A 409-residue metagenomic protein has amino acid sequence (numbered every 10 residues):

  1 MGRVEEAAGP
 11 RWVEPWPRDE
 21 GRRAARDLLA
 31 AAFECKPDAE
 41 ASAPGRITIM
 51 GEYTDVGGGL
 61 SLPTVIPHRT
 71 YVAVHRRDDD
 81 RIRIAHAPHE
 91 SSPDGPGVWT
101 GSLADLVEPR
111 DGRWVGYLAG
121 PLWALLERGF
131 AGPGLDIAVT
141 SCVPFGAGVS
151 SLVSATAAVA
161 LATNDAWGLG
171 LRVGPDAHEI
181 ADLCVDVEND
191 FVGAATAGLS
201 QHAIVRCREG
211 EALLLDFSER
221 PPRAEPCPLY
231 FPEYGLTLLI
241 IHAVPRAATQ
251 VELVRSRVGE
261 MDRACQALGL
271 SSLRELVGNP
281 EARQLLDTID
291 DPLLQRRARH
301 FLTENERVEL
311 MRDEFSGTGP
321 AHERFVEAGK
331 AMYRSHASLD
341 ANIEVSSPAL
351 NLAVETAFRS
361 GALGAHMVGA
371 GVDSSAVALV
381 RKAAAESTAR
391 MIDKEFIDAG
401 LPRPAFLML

Functional and structural regions predicted by a protein language model:
M1-R46, M50, Y71-D111, A124 (+2 more regions): C-terminal nucleotide
G58-V65, R257-V258: Short Gly/aromatic-enriched secondary-structure transition segments
V65-P67, V149-L169, V380: DPxDG-like acidic metal-binding loop motif
I84-A85, G134-S141, L171-D186, E327-A331 (+1 more regions): Beta-strand segments within the central parallel beta-sheet cores of soluble alpha/beta enzyme folds
G97-G132, D136-V143: Hydrophobic alpha-helical hairpins/lids featuring a short glycine-rich hinge
E127-D136, T163-L183, K382-E395, A399-G400: Phosphate-handling active-site elements
L171-R223, A365-V368: Alpha/beta catalytic cores of group-transfer enzymes, especially the acyltransferase/condensing modules of polyketide
